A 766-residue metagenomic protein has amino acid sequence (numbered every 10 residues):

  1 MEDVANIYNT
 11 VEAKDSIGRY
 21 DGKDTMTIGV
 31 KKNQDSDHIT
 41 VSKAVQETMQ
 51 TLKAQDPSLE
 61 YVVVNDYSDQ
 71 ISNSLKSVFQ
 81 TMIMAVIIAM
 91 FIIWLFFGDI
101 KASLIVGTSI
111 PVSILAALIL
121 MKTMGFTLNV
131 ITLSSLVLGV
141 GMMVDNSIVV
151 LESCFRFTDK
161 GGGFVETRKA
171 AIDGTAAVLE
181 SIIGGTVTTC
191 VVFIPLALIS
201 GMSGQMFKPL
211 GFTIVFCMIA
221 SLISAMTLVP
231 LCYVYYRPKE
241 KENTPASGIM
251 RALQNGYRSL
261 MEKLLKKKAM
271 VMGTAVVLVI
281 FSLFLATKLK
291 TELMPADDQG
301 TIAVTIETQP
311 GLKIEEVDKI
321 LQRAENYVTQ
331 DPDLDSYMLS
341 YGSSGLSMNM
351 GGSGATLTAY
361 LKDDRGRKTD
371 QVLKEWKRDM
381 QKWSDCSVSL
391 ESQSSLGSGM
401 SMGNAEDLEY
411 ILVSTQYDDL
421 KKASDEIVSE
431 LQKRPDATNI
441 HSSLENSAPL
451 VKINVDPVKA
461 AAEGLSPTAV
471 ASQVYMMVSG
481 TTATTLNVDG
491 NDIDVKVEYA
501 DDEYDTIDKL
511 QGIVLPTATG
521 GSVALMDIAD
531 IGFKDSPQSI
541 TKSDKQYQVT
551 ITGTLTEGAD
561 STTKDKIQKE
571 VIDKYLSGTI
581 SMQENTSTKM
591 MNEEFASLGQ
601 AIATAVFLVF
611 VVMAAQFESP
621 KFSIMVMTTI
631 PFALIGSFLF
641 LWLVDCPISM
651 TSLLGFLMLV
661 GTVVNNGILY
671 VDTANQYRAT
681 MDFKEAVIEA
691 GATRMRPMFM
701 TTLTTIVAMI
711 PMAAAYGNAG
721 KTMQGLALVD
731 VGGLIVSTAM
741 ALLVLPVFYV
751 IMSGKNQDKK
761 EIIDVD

Functional and structural regions predicted by a protein language model:
M1-A85, W94, L151, R168 (+4 more regions): Extracytoplasmic/periplasmic membrane-proximal domains and adjacent transmembrane bundles of envelope biogenesis
V64, I71, L75, L151 (+4 more regions): Helix-loop junctions and hydrophobic alpha-helical segments within the transmembrane domains of large membrane
I87-R156, V611-R694, F699-Y716, G732 (+2 more regions): Hydrophobic transmembrane alpha-helices and their membrane-interface caps in long multi-pass transport proteins
K122-T123, A197-Q205, V276-L312, G366 (+2 more regions): Transmembrane helices with small-residue packing motifs
G139-C154, V178-L198, Q205-T244, L357 (+4 more regions): Transmembrane alpha-helices and their membrane-interface boundaries in multi-pass membrane transporters and channels
A176-V178, L231, P245-P295, K382: Signature of alpha-helical transmembrane segments and their immediate interfacial
E292-K362, Y417-L450: Extracytoplasmic/periplasmic
E316-N404, K459-V478: Solvent-exposed, membrane-proximal periplasmic/extracellular interface segments of envelope transport and secretion
